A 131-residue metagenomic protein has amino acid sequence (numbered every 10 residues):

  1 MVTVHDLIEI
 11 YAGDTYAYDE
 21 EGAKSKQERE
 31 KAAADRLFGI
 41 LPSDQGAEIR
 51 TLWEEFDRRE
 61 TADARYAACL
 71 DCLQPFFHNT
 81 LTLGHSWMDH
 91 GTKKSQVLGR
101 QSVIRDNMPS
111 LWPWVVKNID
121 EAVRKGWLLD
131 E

Functional and structural regions predicted by a protein language model:
M1-E131: Alpha-helical, largely C-terminal catalytic domains that coordinate divalent metal ions via clustered Asp/Glu/His
